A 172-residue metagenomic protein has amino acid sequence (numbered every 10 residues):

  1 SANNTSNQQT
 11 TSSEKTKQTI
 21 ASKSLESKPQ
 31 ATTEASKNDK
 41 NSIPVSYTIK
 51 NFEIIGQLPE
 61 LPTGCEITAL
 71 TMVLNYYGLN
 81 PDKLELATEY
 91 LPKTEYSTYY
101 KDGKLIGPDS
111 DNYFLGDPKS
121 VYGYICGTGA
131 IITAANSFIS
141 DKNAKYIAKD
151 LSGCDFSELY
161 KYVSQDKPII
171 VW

Functional and structural regions predicted by a protein language model:
S1-T128: Active-site-adjacent structural segments surrounding the nucleophilic cysteine of cysteine proteases and isopeptidases
L91-E95, S140, S164: Generic surface-pattern signal
S97, K142, I169-I170: Short secondary-structure junctions and interdomain/linker hinges
A134-K142: Short helix-loop-beta junction
D141-G153: Catalytic cysteine-centered active-site loop
L151-W172: Active-site-adjacent substructure of cysteine-protease-like catalytic cores
